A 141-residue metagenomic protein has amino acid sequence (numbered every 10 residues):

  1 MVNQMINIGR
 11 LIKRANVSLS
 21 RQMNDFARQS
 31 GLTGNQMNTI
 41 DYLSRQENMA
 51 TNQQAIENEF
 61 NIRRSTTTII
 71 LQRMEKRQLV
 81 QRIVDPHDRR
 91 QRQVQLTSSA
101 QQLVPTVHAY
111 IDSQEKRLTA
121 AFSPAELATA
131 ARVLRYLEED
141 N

Functional and structural regions predicted by a protein language model:
M1, A125-N141: C-terminal regulatory/oligomerization modules of transcriptional regulators
M1-S30, R77: N-terminal leader segment of winged-helix/HTH proteins
A15, L19, F60, L103-T119 (+1 more regions): Alpha-helical linker/hinge and terminal dimerization helices associated with HTH transcriptional regulators
R21-R63: N-terminal helix-turn-helix DNA-binding core of bacterial DNA-binding proteins
Q53, L71-Q72: Short, hydrophobic-biased segments on the C-terminal half of alpha helices that form "recognition helices"
Q72-R132: Charged, amphipathic alpha-helical coiled-coil/dimerization segments
